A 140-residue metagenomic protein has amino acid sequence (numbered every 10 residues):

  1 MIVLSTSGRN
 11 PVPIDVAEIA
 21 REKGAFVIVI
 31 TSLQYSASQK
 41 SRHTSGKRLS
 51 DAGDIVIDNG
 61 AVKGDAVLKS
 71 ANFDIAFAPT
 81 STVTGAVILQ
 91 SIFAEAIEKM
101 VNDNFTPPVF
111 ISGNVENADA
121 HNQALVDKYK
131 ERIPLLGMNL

Functional and structural regions predicted by a protein language model:
M1-F93: Glycine-rich phosphate-binding loops that contact phosphosugars or nucleotide phosphates
A96-L140: Active-site phosphate/pyrophosphate-binding segments
